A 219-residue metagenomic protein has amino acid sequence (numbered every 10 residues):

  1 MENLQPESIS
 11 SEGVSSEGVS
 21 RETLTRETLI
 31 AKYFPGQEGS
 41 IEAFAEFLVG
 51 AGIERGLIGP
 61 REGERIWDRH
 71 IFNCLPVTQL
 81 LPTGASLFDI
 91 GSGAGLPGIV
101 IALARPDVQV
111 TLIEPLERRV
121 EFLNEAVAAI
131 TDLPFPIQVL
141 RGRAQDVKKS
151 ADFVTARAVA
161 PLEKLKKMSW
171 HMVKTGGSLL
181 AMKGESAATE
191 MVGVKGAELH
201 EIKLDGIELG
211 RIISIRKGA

Functional and structural regions predicted by a protein language model:
E2-G84, F88, R118-E121, E125-T131: Class I SAM-dependent transferase core
P6, D107-A219: S-adenosylmethionine
G56-L57, R65, I71, G95 (+3 more regions): Residue-level preference for alpha-helix termini and adjacent loops
L75, I99, K167: Active-site phosphate/pyrophosphate- and oxyanion-stabilizing loops and adjacent acidic/basic residues in soluble
T78-Q79, A102, W170: N-terminal cationic-hydrophobic initiation segments that often serve targeting/anchoring roles
I90-S92: Conserved beta-strand/loop positions that form the S-adenosyl-L-methionine
A94-D107: Conserved SAM-binding loop of SAM-dependent methyltransferases across substrates and taxa, primarily the Class I
